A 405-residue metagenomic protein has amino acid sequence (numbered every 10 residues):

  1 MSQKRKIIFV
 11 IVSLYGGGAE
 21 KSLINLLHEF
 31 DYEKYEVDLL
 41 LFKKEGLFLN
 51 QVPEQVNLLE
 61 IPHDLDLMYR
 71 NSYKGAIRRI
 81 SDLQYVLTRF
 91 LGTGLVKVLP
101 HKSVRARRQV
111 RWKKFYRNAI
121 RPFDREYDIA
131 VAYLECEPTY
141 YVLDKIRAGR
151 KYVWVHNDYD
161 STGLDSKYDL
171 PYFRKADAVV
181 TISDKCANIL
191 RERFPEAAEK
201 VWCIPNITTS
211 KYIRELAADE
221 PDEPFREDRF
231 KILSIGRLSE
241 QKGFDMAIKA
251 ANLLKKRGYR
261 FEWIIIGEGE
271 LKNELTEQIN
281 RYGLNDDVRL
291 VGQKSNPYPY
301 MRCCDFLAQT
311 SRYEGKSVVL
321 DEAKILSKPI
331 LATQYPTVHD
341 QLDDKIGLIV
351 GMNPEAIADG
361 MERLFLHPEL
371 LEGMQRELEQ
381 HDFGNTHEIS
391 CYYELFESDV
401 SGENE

Functional and structural regions predicted by a protein language model:
S13-G16, E33-V104, V201: N-terminal strand-loop element at the rim of the active site of nucleotide-sugar-dependent glycosyltransferases
E20-N25, F230-L253, Y259, E270-T276: A conserved mid-protein helix/loop that constitutes part of the nucleotide-sugar donor-binding site
R150-H156, D160, R174-L216: Donor nucleotide-sugar binding/catalytic pocket of nucleotide-sugar-dependent glycosyltransferases
K255, A356, L370-N385, C391-E394: A short, well-ordered alpha-helix in the C-terminal region of glycosyltransferases
Q293, R312: Aromatic "clamp/platform" in nucleotide-sugar-dependent glycosyltransferases that forms part of the donor/acceptor
E322, Y335-D344, L348-I349: Short acidic/histidine- and often glycine-rich active-site loop of Leloir-type glycosyltransferases that engages
P329-A332: Short hydrophobic beta-strand element within catalytic cores of glycosyltransferases and related nucleotide-activated
D344-E355, R363-P368: Conserved acidic donor-binding segment of nucleotide-sugar-dependent glycosyltransferases
